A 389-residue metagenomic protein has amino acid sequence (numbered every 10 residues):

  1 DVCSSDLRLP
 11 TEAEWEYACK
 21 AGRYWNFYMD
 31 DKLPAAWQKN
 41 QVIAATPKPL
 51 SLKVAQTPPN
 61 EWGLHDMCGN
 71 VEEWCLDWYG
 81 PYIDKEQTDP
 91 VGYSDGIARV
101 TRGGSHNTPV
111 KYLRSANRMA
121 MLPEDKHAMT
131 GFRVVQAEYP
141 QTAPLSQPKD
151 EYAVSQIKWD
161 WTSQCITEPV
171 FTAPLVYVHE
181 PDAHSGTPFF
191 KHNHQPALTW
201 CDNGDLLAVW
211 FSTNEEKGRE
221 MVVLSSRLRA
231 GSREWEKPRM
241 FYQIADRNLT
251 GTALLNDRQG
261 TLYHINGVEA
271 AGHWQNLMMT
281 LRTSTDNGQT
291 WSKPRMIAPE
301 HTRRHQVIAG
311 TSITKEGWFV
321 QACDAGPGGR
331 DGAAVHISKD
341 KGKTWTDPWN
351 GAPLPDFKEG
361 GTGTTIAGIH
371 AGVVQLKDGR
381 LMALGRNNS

Functional and structural regions predicted by a protein language model:
D1-S115: Functional-site microenvironments in short loops/helix caps that host divalent-cation chemistry
V2-C3, E124-G131: Extracellular interaction modules
N26, E73, G131-R133, L207 (+1 more regions): Residues embedded in well-ordered beta-strands
K53-Q56, L122-K126, G186-P188, G363: Short Gly/Pro-enriched turn/cap motifs at secondary-structure boundaries
E61, R118-P123, H184-S185, E359-G361: Short, P/G- and charge-enriched loop/turn segments at secondary-structure junctions
D89-Y93, M119-K126: Short proline/glycine-enriched turn/loop segments at secondary-structure junctions
A128-Q141: Short, structured beta-strand segments at or near domain termini in extracellular proteins/domains
L145-S389: Asp-box/BNR beta-propeller blade signature and adjacent active/binding-site loops in extracellular glycan-interacting
